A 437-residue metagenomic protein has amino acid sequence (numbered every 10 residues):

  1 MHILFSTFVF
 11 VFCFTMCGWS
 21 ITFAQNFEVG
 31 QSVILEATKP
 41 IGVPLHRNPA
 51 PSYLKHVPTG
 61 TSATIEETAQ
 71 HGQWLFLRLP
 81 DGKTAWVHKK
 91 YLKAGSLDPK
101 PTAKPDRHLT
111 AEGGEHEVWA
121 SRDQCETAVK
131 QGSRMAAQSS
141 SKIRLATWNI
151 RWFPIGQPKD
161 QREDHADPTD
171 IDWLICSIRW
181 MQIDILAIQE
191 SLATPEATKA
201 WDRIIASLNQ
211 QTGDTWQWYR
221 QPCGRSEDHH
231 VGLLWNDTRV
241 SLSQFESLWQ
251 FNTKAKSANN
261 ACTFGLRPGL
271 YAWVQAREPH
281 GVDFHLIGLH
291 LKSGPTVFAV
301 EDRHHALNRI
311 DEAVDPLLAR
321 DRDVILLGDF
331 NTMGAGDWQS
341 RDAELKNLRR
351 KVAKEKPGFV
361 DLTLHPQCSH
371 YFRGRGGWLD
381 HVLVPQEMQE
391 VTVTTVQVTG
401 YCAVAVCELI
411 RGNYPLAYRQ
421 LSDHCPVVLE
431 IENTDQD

Functional and structural regions predicted by a protein language model:
F23, D98-H230, D302-N308, A403-C407 (+2 more regions): N-terminal, active-site-proximal structural segment of metallo-dependent hydrolase catalytic domains
N26-V29, R78-H108: Boundary regions of SH3-family modules and the immediately adjacent low-complexity/disordered segments in eukaryotic
R47-T59: SH3/SH3-like (including bacterial SH3b) beta-barrel domains that bind proline-rich motifs or cell-wall ligands
H56-K89: SH3/SH3-like beta-barrel superfamily modules
L109-A128, T194, A258, F264 (+2 more regions): Metal-dependent phosphoester-hydrolase catalytic domains
Q124, V129, L192-D283, L291: Structured beta-strand-rich core segments of catalytic domains in phosphoester-bond hydrolases
K142-Q157, Q244-L248, D283-S293: Active-site-proximal beta-strand elements of phosphoester/diester hydrolases
L145-I150, L174-K199, L234, L286 (+3 more regions): Active-site beta-strand/loop signature of hydrolases that rely on acidic residues for catalysis
